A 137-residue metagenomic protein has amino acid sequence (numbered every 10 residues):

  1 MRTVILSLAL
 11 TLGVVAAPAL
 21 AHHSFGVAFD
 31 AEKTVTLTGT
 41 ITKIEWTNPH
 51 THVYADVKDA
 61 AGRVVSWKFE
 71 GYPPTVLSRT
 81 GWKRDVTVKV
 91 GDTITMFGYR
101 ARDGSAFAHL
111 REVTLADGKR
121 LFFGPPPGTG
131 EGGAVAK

Functional and structural regions predicted by a protein language model:
I5-P18: Bacterial N-terminal signal peptides
L20-V35: Short boundary/loop segments of OB/S1/cold-shock single-stranded nucleic-acid-binding domains
L37-I41: Conserved hydrophobic positions within beta-strands
T47-V57: Short aromatic-glycine-enriched beta-strand elements
R63-T75: Short, basic/aromatic beta-hairpin or loop at an interaction surface
R79-M96: Short nucleic-acid-contacting surface segments enriched for D/E, G, S/T with interspersed K/R
A101-P125: OB-fold/S1-family single-stranded nucleic acid-binding modules
K119-K137: Extended, charge-rich, solvent-exposed interface segments
